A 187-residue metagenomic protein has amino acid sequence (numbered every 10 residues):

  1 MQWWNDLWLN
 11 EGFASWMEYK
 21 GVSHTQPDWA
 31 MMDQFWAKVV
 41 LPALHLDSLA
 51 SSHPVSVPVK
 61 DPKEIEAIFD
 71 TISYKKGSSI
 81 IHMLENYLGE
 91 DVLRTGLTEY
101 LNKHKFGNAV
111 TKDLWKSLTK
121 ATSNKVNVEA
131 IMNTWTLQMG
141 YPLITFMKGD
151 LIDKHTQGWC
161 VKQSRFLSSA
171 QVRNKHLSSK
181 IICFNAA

Functional and structural regions predicted by a protein language model:
M1-S164, A170: Hydrophobic alpha-helical and helix-loop surface patches within well-folded domains that function as non-catalytic
V172-A187: Low-complexity, glycine/alanine/valine/leucine- and proline-rich hydrophobic stretches
